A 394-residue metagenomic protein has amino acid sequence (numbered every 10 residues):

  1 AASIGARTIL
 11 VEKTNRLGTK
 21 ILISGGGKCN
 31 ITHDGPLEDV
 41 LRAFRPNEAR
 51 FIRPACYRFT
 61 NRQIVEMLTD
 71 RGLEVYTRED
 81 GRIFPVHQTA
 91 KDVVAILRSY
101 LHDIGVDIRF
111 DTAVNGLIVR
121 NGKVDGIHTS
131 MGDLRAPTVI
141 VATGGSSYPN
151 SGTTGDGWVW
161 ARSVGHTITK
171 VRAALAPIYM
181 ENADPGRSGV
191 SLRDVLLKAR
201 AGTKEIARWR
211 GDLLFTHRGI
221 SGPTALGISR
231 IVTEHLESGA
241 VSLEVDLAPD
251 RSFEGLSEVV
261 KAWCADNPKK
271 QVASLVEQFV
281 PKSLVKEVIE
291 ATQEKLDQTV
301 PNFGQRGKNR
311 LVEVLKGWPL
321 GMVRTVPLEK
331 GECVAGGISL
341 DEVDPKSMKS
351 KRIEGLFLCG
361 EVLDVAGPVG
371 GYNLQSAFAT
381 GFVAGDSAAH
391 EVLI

Functional and structural regions predicted by a protein language model:
A2-G26: Glycine-rich FAD pyrophosphate-binding loop
V11, V114-N115, I127, D133-T153 (+4 more regions): Short hydrophobic core segments
N15-L17, L22-I23, I31, L37-V40 (+3 more regions): An anion/pyrophosphate-binding glycine-rich loop and adjacent beta-alpha core in soluble alpha-beta enzymes
K28-T77: Glycine-rich active-site loop/strand segments that organize a redox cofactor
L101-N115, V171: A conserved beta-strand/loop element that lines the FAD pocket in flavoprotein oxidoreductases
F110-K123, A176: A conserved short coil-to-beta-strand element within the FAD-binding core of flavoproteins
F110-T112, G116, K286-A366: A glycine-rich dinucleotide-binding beta-alpha-beta segment and adjacent secondary-structure elements that constitute
T138, G144-V164, V365-L393: A conserved FAD-binding loop/helix module that cradles the flavin
